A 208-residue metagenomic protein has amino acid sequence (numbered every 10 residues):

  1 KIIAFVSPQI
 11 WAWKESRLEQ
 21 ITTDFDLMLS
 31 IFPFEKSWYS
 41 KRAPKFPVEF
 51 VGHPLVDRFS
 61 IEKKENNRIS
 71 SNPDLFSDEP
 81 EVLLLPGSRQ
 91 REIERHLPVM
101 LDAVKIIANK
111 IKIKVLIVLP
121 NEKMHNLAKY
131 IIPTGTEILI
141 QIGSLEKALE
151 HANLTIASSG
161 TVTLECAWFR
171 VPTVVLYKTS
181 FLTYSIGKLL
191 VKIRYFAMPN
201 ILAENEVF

Functional and structural regions predicted by a protein language model:
K1-F208: Nucleotide-activated sugar donor-binding and catalytic core shared by glycosyltransferases and related lipid-linked
